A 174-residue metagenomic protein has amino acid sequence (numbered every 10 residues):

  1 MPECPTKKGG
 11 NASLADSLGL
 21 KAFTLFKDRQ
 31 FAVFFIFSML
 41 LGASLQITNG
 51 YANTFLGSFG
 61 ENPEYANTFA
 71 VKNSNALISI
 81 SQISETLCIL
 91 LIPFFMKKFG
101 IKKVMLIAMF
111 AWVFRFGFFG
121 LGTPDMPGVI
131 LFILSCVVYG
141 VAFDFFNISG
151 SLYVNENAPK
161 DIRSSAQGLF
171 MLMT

Functional and structural regions predicted by a protein language model:
E3-F34, E61: Juxtamembrane intracellular "pre-TM" segments in multi-pass secondary transporters
K27-T48, V137: Pair of pore-lining "gating" transmembrane helices in MFS-fold secondary transporters
M39-L40, V129-F145: Hydrophobic core of transmembrane alpha-helices in multi-pass small-molecule transporters, especially MFS/SLC-type
G50-K72: Short amphipathic helix-loop junctions that connect adjacent transmembrane helices in Major Facilitator Superfamily/SLC
V71-K72, A158-M173: Loop-to-transmembrane helix entry/capping segments in MFS-fold secondary transporters and related SLC/MFSD carriers
L87-I101: Helix-to-loop junctions at the C-terminal end of transmembrane segments in multipass secondary transporters
F110-M126: C-terminal ends and interior cores of transmembrane alpha-helices in multi-pass membrane transporters/permeases
D144-A158: Intracellular juxtamembrane helix-capping segments at the cytosolic ends of symmetry-related transmembrane helices
